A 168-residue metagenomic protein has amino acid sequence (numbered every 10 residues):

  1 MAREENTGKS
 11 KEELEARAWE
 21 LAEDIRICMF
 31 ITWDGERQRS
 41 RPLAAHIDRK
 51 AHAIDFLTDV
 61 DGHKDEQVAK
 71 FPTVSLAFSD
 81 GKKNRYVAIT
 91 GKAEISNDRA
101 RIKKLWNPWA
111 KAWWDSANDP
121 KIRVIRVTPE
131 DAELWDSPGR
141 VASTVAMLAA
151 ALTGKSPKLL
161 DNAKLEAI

Functional and structural regions predicted by a protein language model:
M1-M29, L152, D161: Extreme N-terminal tail/first-helix region
A2-G8, P120-I168: C-terminal edge-of-domain segments
E5, K64-D131: Short, structured beta-strand-loop surface elements
E12-E15, D61-G62, P108-A110: Charged, amphipathic alpha-helical segments
A22-R26, F71-P72, T128-P129, K158-L160: A short, compositionally biased
I25, S40-P42, D119-I122, L160: Short beta-strand-initiation
R26-D61, E66-V68, V74-D80, Y86-T90: Short beta-strand segments
H46-I47, K92-I95, G139-V141: A short, sequence-level motif marking secondary-structure junctions
